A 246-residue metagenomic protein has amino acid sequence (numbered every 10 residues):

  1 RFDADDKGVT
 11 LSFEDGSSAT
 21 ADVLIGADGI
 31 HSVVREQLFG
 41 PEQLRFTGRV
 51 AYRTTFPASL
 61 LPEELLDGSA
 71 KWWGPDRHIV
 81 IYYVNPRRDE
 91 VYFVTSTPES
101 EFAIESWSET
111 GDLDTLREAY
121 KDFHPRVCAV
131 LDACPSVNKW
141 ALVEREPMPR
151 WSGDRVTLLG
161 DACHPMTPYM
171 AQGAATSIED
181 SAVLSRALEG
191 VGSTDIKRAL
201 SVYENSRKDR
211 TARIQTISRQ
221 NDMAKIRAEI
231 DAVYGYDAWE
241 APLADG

Functional and structural regions predicted by a protein language model:
R1-C134, M148: Conserved FAD-binding catalytic core of PHBH/FMO-like flavoproteins
A27-D28, L159-G160, E179: Active-site flanking residues adjacent to catalytic metal/cofactor-binding acidic residues
H31, H164, V183: Short, glycine/acidic-enriched loop or turn micro-motifs at the edges of active sites
V33-E36, G160, R207-T211: Short, cationic motifs built from Arg/Lys/His that form the positively charged side of catalytic pockets
H78, E146, C163-A175: Glycine-rich phosphate/pyrophosphate-binding beta-alpha loops
A129, P149, M170-A171, R186-G246: C-terminal helical "tail/cap" subdomain of flavin- and related membrane-associated enzymes
K139-A162: FAD-binding beta-loop-beta segment adjacent to the flavin cofactor pocket
D161, S181, Y203: Hydrophobic, well-ordered secondary-structure elements that form the walls of internal hydrophobic environments
